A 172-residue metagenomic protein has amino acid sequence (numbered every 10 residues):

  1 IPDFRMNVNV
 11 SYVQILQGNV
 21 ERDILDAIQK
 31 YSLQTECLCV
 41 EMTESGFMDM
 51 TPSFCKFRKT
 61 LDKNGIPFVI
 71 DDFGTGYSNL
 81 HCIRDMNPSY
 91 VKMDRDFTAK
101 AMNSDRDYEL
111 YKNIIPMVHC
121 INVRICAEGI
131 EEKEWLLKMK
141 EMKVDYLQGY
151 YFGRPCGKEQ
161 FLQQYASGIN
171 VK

Functional and structural regions predicted by a protein language model:
I1-V10, D26-C37, N64: Helix C-cap/alpha-to-beta connector motif
S11-G18, C37-T51, N64-K172: EAL-family c-di-GMP phosphodiesterase catalytic domain
I24-K30, K56-N64, N113: Catalytic-core regions built around general acid/base machinery
